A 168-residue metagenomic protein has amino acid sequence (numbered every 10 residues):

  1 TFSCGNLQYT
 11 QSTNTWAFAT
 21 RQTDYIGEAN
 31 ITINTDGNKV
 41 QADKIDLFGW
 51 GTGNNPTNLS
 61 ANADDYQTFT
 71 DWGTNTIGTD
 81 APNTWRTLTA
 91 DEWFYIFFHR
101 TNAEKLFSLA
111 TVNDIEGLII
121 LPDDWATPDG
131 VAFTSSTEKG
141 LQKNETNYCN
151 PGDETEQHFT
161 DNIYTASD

Functional and structural regions predicted by a protein language model:
T1-D168: Conserved positions within compact, well-structured domain cores
